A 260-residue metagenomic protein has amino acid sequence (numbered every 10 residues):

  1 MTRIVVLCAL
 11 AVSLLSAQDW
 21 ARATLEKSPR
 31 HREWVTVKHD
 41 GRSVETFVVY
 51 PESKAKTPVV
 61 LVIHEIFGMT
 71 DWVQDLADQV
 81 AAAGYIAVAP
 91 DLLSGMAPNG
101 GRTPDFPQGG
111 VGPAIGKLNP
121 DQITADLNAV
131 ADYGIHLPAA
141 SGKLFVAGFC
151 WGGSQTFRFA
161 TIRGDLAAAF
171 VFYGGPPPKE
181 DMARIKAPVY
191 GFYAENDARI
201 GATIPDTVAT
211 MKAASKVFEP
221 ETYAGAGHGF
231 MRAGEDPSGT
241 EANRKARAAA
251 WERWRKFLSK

Functional and structural regions predicted by a protein language model:
I4-V37, V44-F47, W151: An N-terminal hydrophobic leader/cap segment in hydrolases
L25, W34-H136, R232-D236: Serine-hydrolase catalytic machinery in alpha/beta-hydrolase-like enzymes
L76, G201-M211, P220-Y223: Short alpha-helix in the alpha/beta-hydrolase fold that links the catalytic acid
L92-M96, G175, A226: Short beta-to-alpha linker loops that shape the active-site pocket of alpha/beta-hydrolase fold enzymes
L127-K186: Primarily recognizes the serine-hydrolase "nucleophile elbow" in alpha/beta-hydrolase and SGNH/GDSL folds
I185, G191-Y193: Short beta-strand/loop motif that positions the catalytic acidic residue of the alpha/beta-hydrolase fold
N196-G201, H228: Acidic catalytic loop of the alpha/beta-hydrolase fold
K212, V217-K260: C-terminal catalytic histidine-bearing segment of alpha/beta-hydrolase fold enzymes
